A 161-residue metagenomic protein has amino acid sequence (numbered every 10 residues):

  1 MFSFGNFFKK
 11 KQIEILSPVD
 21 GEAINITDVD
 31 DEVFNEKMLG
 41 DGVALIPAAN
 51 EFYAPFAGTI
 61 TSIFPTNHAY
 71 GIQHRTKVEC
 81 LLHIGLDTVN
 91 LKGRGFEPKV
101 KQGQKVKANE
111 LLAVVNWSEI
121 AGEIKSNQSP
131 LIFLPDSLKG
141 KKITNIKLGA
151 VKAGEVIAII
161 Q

Functional and structural regions predicted by a protein language model:
M1-Q161: Contiguous, well-folded functional domains in the mature portion of proteins
